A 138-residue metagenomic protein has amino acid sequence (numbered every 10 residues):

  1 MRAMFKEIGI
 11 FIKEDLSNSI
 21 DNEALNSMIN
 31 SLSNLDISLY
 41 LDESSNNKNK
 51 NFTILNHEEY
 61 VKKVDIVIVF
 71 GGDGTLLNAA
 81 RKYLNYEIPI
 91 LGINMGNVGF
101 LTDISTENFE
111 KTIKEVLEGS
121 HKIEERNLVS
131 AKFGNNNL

Functional and structural regions predicted by a protein language model:
M1-A3, E59-K62, L84, H121-I123 (+1 more regions): Solvent-exposed alpha-helices and their adjacent loops that cap or buttress functional pockets in soluble metabolic
R2-F70, T75-L77, R81: N-terminal glycine-/serine-/threonine-rich phosphate-binding loop
I12, M95, F133-N135: Short, structured patches in soluble enzyme cores that scaffold and shape functional sites
I12-S17, N97-D103: Flexible, glycine/proline-enriched loop segments at strand-loop-helix junctions that form or flank small-ligand binding
L25-N26, K82-N85, I104-E107: Short, glycine/charged-enriched secondary-structure capping and boundary segments
N78, Y83-G96, F100: Gly/Ser-rich helix-loop-strand patches that form or flank binding pockets for ribonucleotide-derived cofactors
F100-L138: Catalytic core of DAGKc-family lipid kinases
